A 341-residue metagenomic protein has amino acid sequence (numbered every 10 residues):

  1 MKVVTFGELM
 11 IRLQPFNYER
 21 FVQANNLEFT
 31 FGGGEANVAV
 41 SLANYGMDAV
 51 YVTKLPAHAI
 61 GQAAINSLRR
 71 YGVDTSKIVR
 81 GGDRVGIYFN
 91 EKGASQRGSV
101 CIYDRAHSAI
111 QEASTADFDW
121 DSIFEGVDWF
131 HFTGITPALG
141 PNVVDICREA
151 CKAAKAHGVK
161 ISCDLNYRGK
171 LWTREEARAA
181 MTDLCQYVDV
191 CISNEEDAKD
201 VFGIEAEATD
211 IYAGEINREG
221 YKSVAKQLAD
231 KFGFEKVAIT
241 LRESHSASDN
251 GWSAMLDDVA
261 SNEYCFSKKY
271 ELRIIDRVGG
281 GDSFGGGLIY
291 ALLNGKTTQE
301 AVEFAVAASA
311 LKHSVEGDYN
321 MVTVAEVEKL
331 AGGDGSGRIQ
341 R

Functional and structural regions predicted by a protein language model:
M1-R20: Positively charged, low-complexity intrinsically disordered leader regions
L9-P15, N37-N44: Beta-barrel outer-membrane channel/assembly domains of diderm bacteria
R20-A39: Short catalytic helix/loop segments, enriched in acidic residues and glycine and frequently bearing histidine
T30, V38-D48, A291-N294: Alpha-helix C-terminal capping segments
D48-P137, V327-R341: Conserved N-terminal subdomain of the carbohydrate kinase-like
A153-K160, F232-E235: A short helix->loop->beta-strand "cap" motif at the edges of active sites that frequently abuts
L171-A260: Conserved phosphate/ATP/ADP-binding segment of small-molecule kinases
N262-D334: Conserved post-catalytic alpha-helical subdomain immediately downstream of the catalytic base and nucleotide-binding
